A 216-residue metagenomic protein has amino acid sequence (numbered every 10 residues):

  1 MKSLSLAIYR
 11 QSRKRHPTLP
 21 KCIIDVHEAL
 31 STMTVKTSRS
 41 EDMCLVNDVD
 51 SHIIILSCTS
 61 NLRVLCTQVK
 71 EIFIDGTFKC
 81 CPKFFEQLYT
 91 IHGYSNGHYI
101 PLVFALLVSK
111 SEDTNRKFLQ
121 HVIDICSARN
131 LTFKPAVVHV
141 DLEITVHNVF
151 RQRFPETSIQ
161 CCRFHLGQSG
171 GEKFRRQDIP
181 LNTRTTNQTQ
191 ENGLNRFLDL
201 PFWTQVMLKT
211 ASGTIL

Functional and structural regions predicted by a protein language model:
M1-I72, T77-C80, R116: Electropositive nucleic-acid engagement tracts
M1-I8, K21-A29, L88-T90, V108 (+2 more regions): Short amphipathic alpha-helical segments embedded in low-complexity Lys/Glu-rich regions
S3, A7, F73, T114-H121 (+3 more regions): Acidic, Ser/Thr-rich intrinsically disordered and amphipathic helical segments
S3, P101, I159-C161: Short edge beta-strand segments in beta-sheet-rich domains
S5, R39, C44, F73 (+4 more regions): Intrinsically disordered, low-complexity segments enriched in glycine/proline and serine/threonine
Q11-R15, L19, K36-T37, D124-L216: Extended amphipathic alpha-helical interaction segments
D42, I53, V103-F104, R163: Generic secondary-structure boundary/loop-capping signal
S57-C58, V64-I74, K79-L131: Electropositive, glycine- and tryptophan-enriched low-complexity nucleic-acid-binding patches
